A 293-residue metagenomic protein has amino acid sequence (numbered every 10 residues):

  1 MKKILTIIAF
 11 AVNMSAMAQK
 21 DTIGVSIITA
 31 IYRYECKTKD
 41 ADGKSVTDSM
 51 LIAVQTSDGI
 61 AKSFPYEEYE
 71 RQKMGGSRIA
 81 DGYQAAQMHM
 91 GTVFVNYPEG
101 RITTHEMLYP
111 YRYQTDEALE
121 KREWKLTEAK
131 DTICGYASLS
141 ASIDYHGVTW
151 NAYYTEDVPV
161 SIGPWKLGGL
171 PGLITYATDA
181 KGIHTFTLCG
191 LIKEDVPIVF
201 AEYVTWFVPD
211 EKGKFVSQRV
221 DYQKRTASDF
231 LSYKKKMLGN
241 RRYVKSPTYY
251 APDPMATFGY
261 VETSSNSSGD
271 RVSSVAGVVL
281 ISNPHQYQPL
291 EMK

Functional and structural regions predicted by a protein language model:
M1-V25: Bacterial Sec-dependent N-terminal signal peptides
Q19-E123, T127-K130, A137, N151 (+1 more regions): Extracellular or lumenal secretory-pathway regions
E128-I133, A137-E194: Glycine- and acidic-residue-rich phosphate-binding/metal-coordinating active-site segment common to enzymes that handle
